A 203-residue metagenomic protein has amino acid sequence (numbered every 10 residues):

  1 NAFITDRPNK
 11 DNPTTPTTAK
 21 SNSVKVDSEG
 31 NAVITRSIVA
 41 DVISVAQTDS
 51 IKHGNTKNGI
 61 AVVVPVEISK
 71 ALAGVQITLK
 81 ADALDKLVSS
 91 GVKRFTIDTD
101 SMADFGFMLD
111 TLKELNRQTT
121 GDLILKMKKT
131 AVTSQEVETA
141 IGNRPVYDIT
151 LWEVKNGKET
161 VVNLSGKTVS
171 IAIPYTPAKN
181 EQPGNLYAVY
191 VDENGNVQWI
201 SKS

Functional and structural regions predicted by a protein language model:
N1, V191-S203: Short, surface-exposed beta-strand/turn "edge" patches of beta-sheet domains
A2-S37: Ser/Thr/Gly/Pro-rich low-complexity, disordered linker/stalk segments of secreted and cell-surface proteins
A2-T5, I173-Y175, K202: Generic detection of short hydrophobic beta-strand segments and adjacent strand-loop junctions
S28-E193: Proteolytic processing hotspots in large secreted/extracellular or virion-associated proteins and select intracellular
